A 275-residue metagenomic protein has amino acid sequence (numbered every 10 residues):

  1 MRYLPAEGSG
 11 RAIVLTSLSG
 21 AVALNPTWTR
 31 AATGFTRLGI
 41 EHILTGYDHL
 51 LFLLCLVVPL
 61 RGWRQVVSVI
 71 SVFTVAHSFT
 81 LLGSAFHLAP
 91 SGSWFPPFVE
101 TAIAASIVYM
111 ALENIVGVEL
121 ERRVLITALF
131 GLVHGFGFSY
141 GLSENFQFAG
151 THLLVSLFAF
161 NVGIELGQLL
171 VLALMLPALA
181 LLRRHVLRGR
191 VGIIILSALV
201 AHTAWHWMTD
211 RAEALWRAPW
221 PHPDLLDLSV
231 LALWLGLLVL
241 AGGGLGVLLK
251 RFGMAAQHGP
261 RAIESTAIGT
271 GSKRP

Functional and structural regions predicted by a protein language model:
M1-L44: N-terminal soluble domains immediately following signal/targeting peptides that reside in extracytoplasmic
P26-T45, E121-V133, H152-G163, W234: Small-residue-enriched transmembrane helix starts and helix-helix packing motifs in multi-pass inner-membrane proteins
F35-S106, L112-G117: Core alpha-helical transmembrane segments of integral membrane proteins
H49, H77, V108, L132-H134 (+3 more regions): Divalent metal-coordination and catalytic microenvironments
L82-T101, S139-N161, L170, H206-L225: Interfacial helix-loop-helix junctions of multi-pass membrane proteins
L88-W94, I115-V118, P177-G192: Membrane interface segments of multi-pass transport proteins and intramembrane proteases
A102-E113, I164-P177, L233-K250: Hydrophobic cores of alpha-helical transmembrane segments in multi-pass inner/ER membrane proteins, independent
A180-P275: C-terminal regulatory/interaction regions
